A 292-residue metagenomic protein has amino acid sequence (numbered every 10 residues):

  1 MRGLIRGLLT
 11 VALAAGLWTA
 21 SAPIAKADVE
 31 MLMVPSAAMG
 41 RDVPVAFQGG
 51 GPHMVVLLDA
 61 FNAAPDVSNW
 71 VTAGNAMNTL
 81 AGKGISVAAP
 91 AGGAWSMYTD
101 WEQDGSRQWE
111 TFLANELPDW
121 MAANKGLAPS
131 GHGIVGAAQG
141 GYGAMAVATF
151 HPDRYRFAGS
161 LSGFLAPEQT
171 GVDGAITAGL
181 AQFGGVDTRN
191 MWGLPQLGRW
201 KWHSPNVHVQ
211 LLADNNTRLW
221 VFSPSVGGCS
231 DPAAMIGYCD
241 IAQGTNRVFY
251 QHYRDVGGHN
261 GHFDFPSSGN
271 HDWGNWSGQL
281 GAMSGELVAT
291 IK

Functional and structural regions predicted by a protein language model:
M1-A27: Secretory targeting and sorting signals
I24-K292: Non-catalytic cap/lid and distal C-terminal segments of serine-dependent acyl enzymes
